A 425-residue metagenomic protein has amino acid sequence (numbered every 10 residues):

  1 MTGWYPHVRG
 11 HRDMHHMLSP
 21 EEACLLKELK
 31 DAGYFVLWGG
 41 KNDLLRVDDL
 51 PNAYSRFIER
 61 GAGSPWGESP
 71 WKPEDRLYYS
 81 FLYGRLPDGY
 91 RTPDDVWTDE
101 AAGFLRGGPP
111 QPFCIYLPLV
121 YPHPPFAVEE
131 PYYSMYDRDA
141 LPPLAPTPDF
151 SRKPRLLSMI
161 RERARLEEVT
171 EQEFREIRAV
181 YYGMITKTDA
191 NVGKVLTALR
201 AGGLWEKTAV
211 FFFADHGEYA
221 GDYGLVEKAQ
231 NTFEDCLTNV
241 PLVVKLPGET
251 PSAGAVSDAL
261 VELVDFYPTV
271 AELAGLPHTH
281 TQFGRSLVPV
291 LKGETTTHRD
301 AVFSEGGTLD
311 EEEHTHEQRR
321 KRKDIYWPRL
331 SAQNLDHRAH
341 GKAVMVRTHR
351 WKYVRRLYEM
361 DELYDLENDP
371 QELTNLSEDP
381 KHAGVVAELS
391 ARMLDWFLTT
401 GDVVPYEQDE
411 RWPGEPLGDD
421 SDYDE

Functional and structural regions predicted by a protein language model:
M1-W351, D361, P370-A391, L417-E425: Formylglycine-dependent sulfatase
V36-W38, S390-E407: Bilobed periplasmic-binding protein-like "clamshell/Venus-flytrap" ligand-binding domains
D365: A contiguous binding-surface segment within folded domains or other stable secondary-structure elements
V404-D419: Short, charged, surface-exposed hinge/linker loops at domain edges that act as mobile lids or interdomain connectors
